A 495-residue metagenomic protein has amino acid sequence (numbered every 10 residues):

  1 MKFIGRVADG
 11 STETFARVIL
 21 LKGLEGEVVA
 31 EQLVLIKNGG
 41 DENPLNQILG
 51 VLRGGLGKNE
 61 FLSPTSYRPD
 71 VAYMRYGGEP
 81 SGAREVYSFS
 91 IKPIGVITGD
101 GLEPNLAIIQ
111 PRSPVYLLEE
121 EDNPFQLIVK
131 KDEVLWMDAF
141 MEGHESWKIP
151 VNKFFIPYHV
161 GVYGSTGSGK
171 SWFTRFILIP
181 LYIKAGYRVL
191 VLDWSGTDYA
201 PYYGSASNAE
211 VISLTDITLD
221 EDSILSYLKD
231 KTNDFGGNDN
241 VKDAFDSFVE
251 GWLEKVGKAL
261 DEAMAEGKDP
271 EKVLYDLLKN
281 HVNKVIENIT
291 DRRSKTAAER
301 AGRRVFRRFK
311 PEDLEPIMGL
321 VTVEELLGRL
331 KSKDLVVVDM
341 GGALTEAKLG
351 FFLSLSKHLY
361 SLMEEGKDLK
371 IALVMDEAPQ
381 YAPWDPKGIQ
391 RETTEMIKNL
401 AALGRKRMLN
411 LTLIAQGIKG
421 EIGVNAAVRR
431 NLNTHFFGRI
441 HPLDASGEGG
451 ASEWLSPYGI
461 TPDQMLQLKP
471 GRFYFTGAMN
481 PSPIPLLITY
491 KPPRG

Functional and structural regions predicted by a protein language model:
M1-H159, Y163, I177, G366 (+2 more regions): Basic- and hydrophobic-enriched, low-structure N-terminal and domain-boundary segments that flank ATP-binding catalytic
D132-D216, A426, F437: Glycine-rich phosphate-binding loop of nucleotide-binding enzymes
G186-L190, S332-L335, K367-A372, K406-L413: Loop/turn-to-beta-strand initiation segments
W194, D376-A378, W384: Walker B catalytic acidic pair
D198-Y199, Y381-D385, G420-E421, D444: Catalytic P-loop NTPase motifs of RecA-like helicase/translocase cores
N208-G319: Helical/strand "switch-coupling" subdomains that flank nucleotide/phosphate-binding cores, especially in P-loop NTPases
D313-A372, Y381-I389, E395: Conserved helicase/translocase P-loop NTPase motor core
K398-L403, R407, L411-L487: Conserved ATP-driven motor cores of ASCE-family P-loop NTPases powering translocation/secretion/packaging/pilus
